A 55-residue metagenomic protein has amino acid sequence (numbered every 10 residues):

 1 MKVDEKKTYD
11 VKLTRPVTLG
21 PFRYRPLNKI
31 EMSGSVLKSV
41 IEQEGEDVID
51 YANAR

Functional and structural regions predicted by a protein language model:
M1-R55: Terminal and domain-boundary regions
